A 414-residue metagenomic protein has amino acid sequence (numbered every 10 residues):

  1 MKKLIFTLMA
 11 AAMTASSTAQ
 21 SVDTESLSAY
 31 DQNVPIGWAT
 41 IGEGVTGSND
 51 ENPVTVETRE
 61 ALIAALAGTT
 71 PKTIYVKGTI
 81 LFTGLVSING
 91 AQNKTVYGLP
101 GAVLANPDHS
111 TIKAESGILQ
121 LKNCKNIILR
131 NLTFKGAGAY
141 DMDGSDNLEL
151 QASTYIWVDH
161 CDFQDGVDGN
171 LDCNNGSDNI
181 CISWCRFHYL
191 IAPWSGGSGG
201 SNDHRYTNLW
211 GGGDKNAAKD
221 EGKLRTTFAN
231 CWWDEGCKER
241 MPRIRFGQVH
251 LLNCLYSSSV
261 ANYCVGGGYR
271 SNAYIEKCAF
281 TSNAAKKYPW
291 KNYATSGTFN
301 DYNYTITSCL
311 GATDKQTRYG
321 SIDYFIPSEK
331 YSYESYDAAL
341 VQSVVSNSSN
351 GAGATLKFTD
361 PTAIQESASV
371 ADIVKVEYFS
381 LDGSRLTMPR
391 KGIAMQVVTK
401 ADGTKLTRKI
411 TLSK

Functional and structural regions predicted by a protein language model:
K2-A12, S17-K72, T83, S308-P361: Extracellular "leader-to-stem" segments immediately downstream of a signal peptide or signal-anchor in secreted/lumenal
I74, V96-G98, I127-R130, I156-D159 (+5 more regions): All-beta strand scaffolds that present successive hydrophobic residues in beta-strands
L81-D220: Right-handed parallel beta-helix
I88, V103, L190-A192, S201-E276: Long, polar low-complexity repeats
R243-D360: Extracellular beta-rich repeat passengers
D360-R385: Residue-level detector of functionally pivotal "anchor" positions at catalytic/ligand-binding pockets or at interdomain
R390-A394: A glycine-anchored, Pro-Gly-centered beta-turn/N-cap motif
M395-K414: C-terminal tail/sorting-segment detector
